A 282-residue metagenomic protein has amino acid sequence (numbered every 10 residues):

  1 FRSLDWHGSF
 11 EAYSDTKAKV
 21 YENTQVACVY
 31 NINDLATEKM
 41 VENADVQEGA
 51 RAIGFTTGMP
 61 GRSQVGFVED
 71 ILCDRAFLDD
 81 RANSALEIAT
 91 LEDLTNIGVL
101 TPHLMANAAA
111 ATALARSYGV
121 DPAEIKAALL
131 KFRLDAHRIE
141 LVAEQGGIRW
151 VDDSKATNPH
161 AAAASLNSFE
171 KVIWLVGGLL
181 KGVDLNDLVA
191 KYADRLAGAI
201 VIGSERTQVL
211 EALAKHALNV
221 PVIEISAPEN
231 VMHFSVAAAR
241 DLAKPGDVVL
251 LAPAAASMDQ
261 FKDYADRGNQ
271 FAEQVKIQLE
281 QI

Functional and structural regions predicted by a protein language model:
F1-R149: Acidic, Mg2+-coordinating active-site environments of NTP-dependent enzymes
L114-A123, A127-H137, L141-I282: ATP-dependent carboxylate-amine ligase
